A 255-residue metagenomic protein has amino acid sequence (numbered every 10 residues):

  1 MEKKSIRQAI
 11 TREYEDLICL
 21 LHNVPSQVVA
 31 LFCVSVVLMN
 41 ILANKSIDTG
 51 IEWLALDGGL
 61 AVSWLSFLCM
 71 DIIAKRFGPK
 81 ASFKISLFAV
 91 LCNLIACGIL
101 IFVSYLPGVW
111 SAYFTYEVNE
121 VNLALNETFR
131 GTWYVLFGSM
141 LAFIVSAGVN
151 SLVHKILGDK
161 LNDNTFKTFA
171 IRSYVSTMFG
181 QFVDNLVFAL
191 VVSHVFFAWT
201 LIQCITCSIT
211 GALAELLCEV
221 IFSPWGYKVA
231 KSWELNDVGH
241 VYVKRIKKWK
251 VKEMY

Functional and structural regions predicted by a protein language model:
E2-S5, R12-E13, F166-V175, F182-A189 (+2 more regions): Alpha-helical transmembrane segments and their cytosolic interface
E2-V90, L94-I95, F102: Hydrophobic transmembrane alpha-helices
L31-L38, L65, F88-I95, I99 (+7 more regions): Lipid-exposed faces of alpha-helical membrane segments in multi-pass integral membrane proteins
N44-T49, P79, I101, Y105-Y113 (+7 more regions): Transmembrane helix-loop junctions in multipass membrane proteins, especially transporters and channels
L56-A61, F137-V145, V175-F179, I209 (+1 more regions): Hydrophobic alpha-helical transmembrane segments of multi-pass membrane proteins
A89-V90, N122-F143, R172-S176: Alpha-helical membrane-spanning segments of integral membrane proteins, especially the hydrophobic core of TM bundles
N93-F114, F143-S151: Transmembrane alpha-helix/helix-exit interface in multi-pass inner-membrane proteins
F102-T132: Membrane-interface interhelical connector segments
